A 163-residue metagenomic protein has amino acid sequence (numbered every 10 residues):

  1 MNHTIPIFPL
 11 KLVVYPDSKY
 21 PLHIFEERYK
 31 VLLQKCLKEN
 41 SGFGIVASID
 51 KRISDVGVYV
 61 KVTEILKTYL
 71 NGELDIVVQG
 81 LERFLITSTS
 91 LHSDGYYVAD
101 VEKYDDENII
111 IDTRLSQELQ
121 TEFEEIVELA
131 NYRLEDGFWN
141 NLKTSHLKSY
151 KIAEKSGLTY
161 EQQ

Functional and structural regions predicted by a protein language model:
M1-Q163: N-terminal low-complexity, acidic/polar interaction/targeting segments
